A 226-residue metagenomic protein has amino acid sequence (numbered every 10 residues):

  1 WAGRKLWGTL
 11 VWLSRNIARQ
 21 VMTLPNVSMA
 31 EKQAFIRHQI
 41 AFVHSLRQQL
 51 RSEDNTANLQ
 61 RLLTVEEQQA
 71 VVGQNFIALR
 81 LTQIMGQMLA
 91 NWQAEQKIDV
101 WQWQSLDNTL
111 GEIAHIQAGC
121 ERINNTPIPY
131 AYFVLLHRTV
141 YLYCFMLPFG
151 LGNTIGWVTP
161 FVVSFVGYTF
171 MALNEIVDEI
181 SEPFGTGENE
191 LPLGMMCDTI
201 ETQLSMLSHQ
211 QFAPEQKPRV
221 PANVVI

Functional and structural regions predicted by a protein language model:
W1-A2: Transmembrane signal-anchor/signal-peptide helices with a preference for the extracytoplasmic
L6-T9, L13: Membrane-proximal extracytoplasmic alpha-helices
G8, A118, D178: Short alpha-helical basic/polar micro-motif
L10, L46, I180: A residue-level signal for conserved active-site and pocket-lining positions in enzyme catalytic cores
S14-V43, Q49, F184-I226: Solvent-exposed, non-transmembrane helices and loops of integral membrane proteins
A18-Y130: Structured inter-helical modules in multipass membrane proteins
R122-P214: Alpha-helical transmembrane anchor segments
